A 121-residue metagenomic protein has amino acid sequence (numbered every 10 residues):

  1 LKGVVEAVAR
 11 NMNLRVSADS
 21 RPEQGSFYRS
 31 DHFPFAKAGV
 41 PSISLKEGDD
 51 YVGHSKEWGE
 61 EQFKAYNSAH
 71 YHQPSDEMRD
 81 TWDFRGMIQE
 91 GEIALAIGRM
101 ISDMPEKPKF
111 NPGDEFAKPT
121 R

Functional and structural regions predicted by a protein language model:
L1-R121: Secretory-pathway/membrane protein signature
